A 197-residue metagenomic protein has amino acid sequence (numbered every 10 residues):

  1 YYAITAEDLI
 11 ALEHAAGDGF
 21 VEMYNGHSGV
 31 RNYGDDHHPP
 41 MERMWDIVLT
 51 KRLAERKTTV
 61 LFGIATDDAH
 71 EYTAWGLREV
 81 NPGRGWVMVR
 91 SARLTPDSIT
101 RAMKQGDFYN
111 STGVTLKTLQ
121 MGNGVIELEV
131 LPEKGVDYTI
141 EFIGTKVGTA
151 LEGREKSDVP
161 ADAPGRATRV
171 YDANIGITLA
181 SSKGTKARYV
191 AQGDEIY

Functional and structural regions predicted by a protein language model:
Y1-D46: Active-site-proximal segments of metal-dependent phosphoesterases and phosphodiesterases across multiple
K51-F62, D67-Y197: C-terminal functional module detector
